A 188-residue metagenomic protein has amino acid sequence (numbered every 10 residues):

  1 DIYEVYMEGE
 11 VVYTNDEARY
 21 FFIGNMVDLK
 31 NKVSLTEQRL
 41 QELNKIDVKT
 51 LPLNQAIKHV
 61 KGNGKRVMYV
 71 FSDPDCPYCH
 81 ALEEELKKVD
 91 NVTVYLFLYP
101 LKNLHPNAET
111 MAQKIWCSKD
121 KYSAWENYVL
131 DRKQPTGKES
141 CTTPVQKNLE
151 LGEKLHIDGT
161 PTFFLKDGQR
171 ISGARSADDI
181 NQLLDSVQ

Functional and structural regions predicted by a protein language model:
D1, K102-L104, D179: A short acidic, often aromatic-flanked loop/helix-cap motif at beta-alpha or helix-coil junctions that lines enzyme
D1-D47: N-terminal targeting signals for export/organelle localization
V5-E17, I115, G152, G159-S172: A short, hydrophobic beta-strand/beta-hairpin element that forms part of a small beta-sheet core
M7-G9, A18, S72-P74, E83 (+3 more regions): A mature extracytoplasmic/lumenal domain signature
V48-R66, K88: A short beta-strand-turn-helix
L51-H59, G137-K154: Alpha-helix-centered segments that form part of catalytic cores
K65-C141, E153-D158, L183-D185: Structural alpha/beta surface segment adjacent to cysteine/selenocysteine redox centers across thiol/disulfide enzymes
T162-Q188: C-terminal/domain-terminus segments
